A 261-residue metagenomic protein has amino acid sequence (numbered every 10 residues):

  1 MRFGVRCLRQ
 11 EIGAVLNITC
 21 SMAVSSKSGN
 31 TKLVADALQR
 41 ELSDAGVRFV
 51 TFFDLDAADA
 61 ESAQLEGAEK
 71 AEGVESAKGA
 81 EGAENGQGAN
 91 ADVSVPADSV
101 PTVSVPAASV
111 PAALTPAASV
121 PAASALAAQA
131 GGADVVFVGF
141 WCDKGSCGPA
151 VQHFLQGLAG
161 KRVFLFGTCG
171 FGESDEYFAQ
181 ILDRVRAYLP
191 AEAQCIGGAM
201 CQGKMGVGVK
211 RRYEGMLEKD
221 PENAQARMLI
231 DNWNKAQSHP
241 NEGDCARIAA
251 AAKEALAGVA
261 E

Functional and structural regions predicted by a protein language model:
R2-K161, A246-E261: N-terminal beta1-alpha1-beta2 submodule of the flavodoxin-like/Rossmannoid cofactor-binding fold
I18, E41, A45, F49-F52 (+3 more regions): FMN-binding flavodoxin-like domain, especially the glycine-rich phosphate-binding loop
